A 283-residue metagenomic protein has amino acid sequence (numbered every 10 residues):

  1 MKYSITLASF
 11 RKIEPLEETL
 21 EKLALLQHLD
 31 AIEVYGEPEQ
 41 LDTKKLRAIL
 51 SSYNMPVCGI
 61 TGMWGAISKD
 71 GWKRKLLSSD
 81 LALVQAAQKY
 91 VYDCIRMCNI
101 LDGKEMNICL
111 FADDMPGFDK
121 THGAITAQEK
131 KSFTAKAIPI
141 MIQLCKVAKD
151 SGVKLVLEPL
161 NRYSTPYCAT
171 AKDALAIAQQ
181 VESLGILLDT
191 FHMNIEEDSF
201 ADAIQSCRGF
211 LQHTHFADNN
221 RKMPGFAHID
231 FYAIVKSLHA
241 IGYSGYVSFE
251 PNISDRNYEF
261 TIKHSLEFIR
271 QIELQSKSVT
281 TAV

Functional and structural regions predicted by a protein language model:
M1-D30, Q40, K44-K45, S51-Y53 (+4 more regions): Histidine-acidic metal/acid-base catalytic patches
M1-L7, M63-L76, L110-A124: N-terminal small/glycine-rich loop or linker at the start of catalytic domains across soluble metabolic enzymes
N54-M63: Short, structured active-site "lid" loops
G65, R162, M193: Active-site loop signature of alpha/beta-hydrolase-fold enzymes
L76-L77, P224: Short clusters of hydrophobic/aromatic residues that line enzyme substrate/ligand-binding pockets
L77-G185, V279-T280: Active-site acidic/histidine proton-transfer and metal-coordination neighborhood in alpha/beta enzyme cores
